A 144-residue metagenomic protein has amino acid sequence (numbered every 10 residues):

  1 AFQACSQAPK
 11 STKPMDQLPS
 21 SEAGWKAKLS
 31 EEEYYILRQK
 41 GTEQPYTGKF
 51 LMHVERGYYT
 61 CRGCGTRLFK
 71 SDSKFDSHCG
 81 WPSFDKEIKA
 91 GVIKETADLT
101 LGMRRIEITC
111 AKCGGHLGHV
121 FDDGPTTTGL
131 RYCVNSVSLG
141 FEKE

Functional and structural regions predicted by a protein language model:
F2-A4: C-terminal motif of bacterial Sec signal peptides marking the signal peptidase cleavage site
S6-A8: Bacterial signal peptide processing site
Q17, K26-T60, T66-E144: A short Gly-Trp-Pro
